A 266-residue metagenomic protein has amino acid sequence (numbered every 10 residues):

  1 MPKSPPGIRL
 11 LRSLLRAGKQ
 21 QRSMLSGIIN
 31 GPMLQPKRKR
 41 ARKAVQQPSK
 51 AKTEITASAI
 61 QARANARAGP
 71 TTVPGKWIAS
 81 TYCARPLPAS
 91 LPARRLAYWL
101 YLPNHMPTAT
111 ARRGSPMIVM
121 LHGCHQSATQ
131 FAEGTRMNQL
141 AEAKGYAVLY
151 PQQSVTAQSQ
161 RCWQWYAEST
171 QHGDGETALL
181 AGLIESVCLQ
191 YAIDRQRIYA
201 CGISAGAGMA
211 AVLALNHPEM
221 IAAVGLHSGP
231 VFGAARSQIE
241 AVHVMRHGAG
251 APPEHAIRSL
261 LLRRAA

Functional and structural regions predicted by a protein language model:
M1-M117, T129-Q130, C201, A205 (+1 more regions): A domain-start/cap signature at the N-terminus of enzymes
S90, A109, L140, L189-A192 (+1 more regions): A general structural signal for stabilizing positions within well-ordered secondary structure
R95, G114-S115, G145, R195 (+1 more regions): A structure-centric signal for secondary-structure junctions around beta-strands
M106-S115, L121-S159, A234: Short substrate-entry loop that stabilizes the transition state in hydrolases
G134-N138, Y166-A167, H217-E219, V242-H243: Glycine-rich, phosphate-binding/catalytic loops in enzymes
Q152-G175: Cap/lid segment of the alpha/beta-hydrolase catalytic domain
S169-Y191, V212: Alpha/beta-hydrolase active-site loop
L189, R195-S259: Primarily recognizes the serine-hydrolase "nucleophile elbow" in alpha/beta-hydrolase and SGNH/GDSL folds
